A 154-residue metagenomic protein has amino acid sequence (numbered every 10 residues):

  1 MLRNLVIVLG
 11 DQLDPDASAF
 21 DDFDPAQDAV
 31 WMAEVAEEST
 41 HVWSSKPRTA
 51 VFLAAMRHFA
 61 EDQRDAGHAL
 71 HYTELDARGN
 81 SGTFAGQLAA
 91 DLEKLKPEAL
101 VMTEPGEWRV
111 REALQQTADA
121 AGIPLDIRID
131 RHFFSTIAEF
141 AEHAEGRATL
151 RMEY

Functional and structural regions predicted by a protein language model:
M1-L75: N-terminal beta-strand-loop-alpha-helix module at the start of alpha/beta ligand-binding or catalytic domains
R3, R48, R57, R64 (+5 more regions): Arginine residue identity/basic-tract feature
D14, E38, R78, W108 (+1 more regions): Surface-exposed, flexible loop/turn segments at secondary-structure boundaries
D22-D24, T83, T136: Short, solvent-exposed coil/turn linker segments
A55-H58, T83-Q87: Well-ordered alpha-helical segments embedded in enzymatic catalytic cores
L75-D76, P105: Short strand-loop junctions, especially beta-strand C-caps/beta-turns that link beta-sheets to coils or alpha-helices
D76-G82: Acidic-and-aromatic substrate-binding clefts and catalytic sites of carbohydrate-active enzymes
A85-Y154: Beta-rich, aromatic/charged-enriched effector core domains that present basic-aromatic interfaces for binding
